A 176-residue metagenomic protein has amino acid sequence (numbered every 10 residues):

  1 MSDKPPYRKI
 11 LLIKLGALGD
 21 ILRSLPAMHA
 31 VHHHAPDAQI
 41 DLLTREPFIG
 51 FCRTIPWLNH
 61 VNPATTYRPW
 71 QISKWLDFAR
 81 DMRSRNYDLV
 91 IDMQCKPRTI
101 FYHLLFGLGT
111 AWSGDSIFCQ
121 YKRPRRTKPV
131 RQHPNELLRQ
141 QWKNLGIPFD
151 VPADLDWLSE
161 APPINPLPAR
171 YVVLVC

Functional and structural regions predicted by a protein language model:
M1-C176: Catalytic machinery of carbohydrate-active enzymes, primarily nucleotide-sugar-dependent glycosyltransferases
